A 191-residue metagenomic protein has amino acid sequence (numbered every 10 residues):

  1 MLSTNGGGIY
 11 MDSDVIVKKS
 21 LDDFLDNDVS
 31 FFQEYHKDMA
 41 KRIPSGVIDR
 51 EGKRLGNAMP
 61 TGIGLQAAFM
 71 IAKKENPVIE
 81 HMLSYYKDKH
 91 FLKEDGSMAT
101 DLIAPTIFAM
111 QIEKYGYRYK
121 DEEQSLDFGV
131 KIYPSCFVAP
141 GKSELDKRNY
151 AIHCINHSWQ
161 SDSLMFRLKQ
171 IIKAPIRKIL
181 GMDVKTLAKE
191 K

Functional and structural regions predicted by a protein language model:
M1-D12: A conserved donor-nucleotide-binding helix/loop in the catalytic core of Leloir-type glycosyltransferases
M11-K191: Glycosyltransferase-associated regions of secretory-pathway enzymes, highlighting luminal stem/catalytic domains
